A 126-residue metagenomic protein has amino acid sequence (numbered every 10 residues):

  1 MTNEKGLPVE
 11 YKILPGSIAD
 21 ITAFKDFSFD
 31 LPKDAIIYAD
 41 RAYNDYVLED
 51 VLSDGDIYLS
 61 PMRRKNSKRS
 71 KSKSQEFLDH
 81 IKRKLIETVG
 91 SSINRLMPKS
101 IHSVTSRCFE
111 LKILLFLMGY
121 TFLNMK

Functional and structural regions predicted by a protein language model:
M1-S60, R64: Polybasic low-complexity intrinsically disordered regions
G6, E87, M118: A residue-level signal for conserved active-site and pocket-lining positions in enzyme catalytic cores
I21-F24, I86, G90, L115: A general structural signal for well-ordered alpha-helical segments in protein cores
I36, R41-S106: Helix-centered, glycine/charged polyanion-binding patches within enzymatic domains that contact phosphate-containing
S103, L111-K126: Charged phosphate-binding loop/patch that engages nucleotide di/tri-phosphates or the phosphate backbone of nucleic
